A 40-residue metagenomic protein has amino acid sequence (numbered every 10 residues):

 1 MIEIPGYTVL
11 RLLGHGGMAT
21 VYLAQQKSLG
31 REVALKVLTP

Functional and structural regions predicted by a protein language model:
M1-P40: Conserved ATP-binding/catalytic core of the eukaryotic-like protein kinase fold, especially serine/threonine kinases
